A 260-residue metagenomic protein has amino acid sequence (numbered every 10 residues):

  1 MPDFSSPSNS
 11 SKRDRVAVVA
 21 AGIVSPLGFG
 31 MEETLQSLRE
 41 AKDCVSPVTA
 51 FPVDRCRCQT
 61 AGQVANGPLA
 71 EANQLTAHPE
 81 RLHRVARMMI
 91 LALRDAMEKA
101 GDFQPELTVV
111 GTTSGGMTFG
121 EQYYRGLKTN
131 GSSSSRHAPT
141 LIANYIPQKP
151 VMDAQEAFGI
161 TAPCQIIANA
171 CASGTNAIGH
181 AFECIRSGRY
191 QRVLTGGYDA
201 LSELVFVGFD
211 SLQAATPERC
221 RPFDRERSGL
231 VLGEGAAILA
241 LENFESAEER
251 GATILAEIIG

Functional and structural regions predicted by a protein language model:
M1-V18, P105: Flexible, low-complexity linker/loop segments at domain and module junctions
S8-S10, L27, E32-V109, G116-M117: Conserved active-site "lid/cap" helical segment
R15, L75-P79, V110, S134-S135 (+4 more regions): Cysteine-centered functional microenvironments
R15-V19, E40-A50, R55-Q59, A215 (+1 more regions): Condensing-enzyme catalytic core mediating Claisen C-C bond formation in acyl metabolism
E32-S37, E121-S134, C184-S187, V207-E218: A glycine- and small-aliphatic-rich helix-loop capping segment at beta-alpha/alpha-beta transitions that lines
M89-K99, P147-F158, C164-G196, L232-A252: Active-site-proximal alpha-helical scaffold in enzymes
V109-Q165: Active-site-proximal gating segment of KS-fold condensing enzymes and close homologs
R189-S211, T216-P222, R227: Acyl-CoA/ACP chain-elongation machinery
